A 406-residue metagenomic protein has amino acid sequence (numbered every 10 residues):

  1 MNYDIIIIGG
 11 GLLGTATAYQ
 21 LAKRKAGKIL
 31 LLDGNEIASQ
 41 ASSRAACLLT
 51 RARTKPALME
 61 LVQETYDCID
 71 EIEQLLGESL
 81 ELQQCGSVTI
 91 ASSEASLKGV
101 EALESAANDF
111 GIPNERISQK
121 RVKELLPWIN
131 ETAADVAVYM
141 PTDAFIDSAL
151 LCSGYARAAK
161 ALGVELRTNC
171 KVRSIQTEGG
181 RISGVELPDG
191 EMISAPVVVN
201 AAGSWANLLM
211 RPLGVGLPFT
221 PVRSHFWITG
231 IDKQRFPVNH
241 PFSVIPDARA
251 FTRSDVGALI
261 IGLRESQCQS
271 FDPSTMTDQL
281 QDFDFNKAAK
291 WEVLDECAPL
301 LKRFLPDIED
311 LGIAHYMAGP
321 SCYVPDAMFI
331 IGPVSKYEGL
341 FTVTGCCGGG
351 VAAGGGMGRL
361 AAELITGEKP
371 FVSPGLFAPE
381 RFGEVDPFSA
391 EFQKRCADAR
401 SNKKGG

Functional and structural regions predicted by a protein language model:
M1-L13, L30: Beta1/beta-strand and adjacent pyrophosphate-binding region of the FAD-binding site in flavoprotein oxidoreductases
A22-S42: Glycine-rich FAD pyrophosphate-binding loop
A46-L125, R249-F251: Dinucleotide-binding Rossmann-like beta1-alpha1 core, especially the glycine-rich loop that anchors the ADP
E60-Q63, T89-G99, V138-R157, R167 (+2 more regions): Short beta-strand to alpha-helix junction loop
V138-D189, I193: Helical element adjacent to the flavin cofactor pocket in flavoenzyme catalytic cores
S148, D295-R395: C-terminal catalytic lobe of FAD-dependent flavoproteins
E191-P241, V372: Central helical "cap/lid" subdomain
K233-G339: Active-site lid/adjacent beta-loop-alpha segment flanking the redox-cofactor pocket in flavoenzymes
